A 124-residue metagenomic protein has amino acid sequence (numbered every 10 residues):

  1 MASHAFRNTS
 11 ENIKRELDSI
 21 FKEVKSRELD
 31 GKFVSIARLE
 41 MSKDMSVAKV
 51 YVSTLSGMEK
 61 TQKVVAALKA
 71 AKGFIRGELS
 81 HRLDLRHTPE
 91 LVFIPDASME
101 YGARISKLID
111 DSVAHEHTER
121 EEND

Functional and structural regions predicted by a protein language model:
M1-V47, S53-D124: Charge-rich, low-complexity N-terminal segments
